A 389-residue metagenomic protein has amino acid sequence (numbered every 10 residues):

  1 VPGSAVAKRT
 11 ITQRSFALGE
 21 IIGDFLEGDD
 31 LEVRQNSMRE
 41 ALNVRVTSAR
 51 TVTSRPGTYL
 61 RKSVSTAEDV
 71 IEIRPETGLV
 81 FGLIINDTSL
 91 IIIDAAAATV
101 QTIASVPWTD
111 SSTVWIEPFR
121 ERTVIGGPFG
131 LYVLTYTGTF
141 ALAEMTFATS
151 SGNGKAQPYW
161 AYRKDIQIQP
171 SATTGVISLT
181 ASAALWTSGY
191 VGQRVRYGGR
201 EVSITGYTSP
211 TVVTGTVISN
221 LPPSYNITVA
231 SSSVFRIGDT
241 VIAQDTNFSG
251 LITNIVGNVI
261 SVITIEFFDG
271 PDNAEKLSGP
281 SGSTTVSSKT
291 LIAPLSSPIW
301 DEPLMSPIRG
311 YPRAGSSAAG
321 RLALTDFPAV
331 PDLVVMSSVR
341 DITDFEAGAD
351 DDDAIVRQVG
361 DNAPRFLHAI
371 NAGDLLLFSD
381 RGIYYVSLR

Functional and structural regions predicted by a protein language model:
P2-V100, T137-P170, I292-I370, D374: N-terminal beta-propeller domains
V64, I84, E117, R122-G126 (+10 more regions): Residue-level signal for WD-repeat beta-propeller blades
T99, E144-L295, I299-W300: Autoprocessing Asn-cyclization modules and mimics
T99-P107: WD40-like beta-propeller blades
T109-Y162, A274: Hydrophobic or amphipathic alpha-helical targeting/insertion segments
L376-R389: Surface-exposed extracellular loop regions of Gram-negative outer-membrane beta-barrel proteins
